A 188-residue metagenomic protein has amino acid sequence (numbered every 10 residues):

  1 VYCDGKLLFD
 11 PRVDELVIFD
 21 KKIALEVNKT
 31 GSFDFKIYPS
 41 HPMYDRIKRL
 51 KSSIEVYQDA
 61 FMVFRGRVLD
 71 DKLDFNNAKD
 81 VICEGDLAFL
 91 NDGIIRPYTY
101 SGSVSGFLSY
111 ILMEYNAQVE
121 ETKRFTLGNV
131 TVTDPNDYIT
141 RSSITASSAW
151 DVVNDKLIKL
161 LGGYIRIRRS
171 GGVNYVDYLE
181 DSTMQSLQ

Functional and structural regions predicted by a protein language model:
V1-D4, L8, Y38-L73, P97-E121 (+2 more regions): Short, acidic/charged, Gly/Pro-enriched secondary-structure junctions
V1-K48, N77, I82-L90, R96 (+1 more regions): Juxtamembrane "anchor/assembly" segments of surface/extracellular structural proteins
Y2-D4, F19, A24-E26, K36-Y38 (+9 more regions): A structural detector for beta-sheet-dominated domains
C3-D10, L25-K29, I37-P42, S52-Q58 (+3 more regions): N-terminal start-of-chain detector that recognizes signal peptides and the immediate post-cleavage beginning
D10-A24, M62-L69, I158-R166: Short small/polar-residue motifs
R12-D14, D45, A60, T133-D134 (+1 more regions): Residue-level signal for well-ordered alpha-helical segments
S32, R65, D80, V153-N154: A generic alpha-helix preference that emphasizes hydrophobic side chains
A78, E84-Q188: Charged- and aromatic-enriched interaction segments used to assemble and dock large macromolecular complexes
